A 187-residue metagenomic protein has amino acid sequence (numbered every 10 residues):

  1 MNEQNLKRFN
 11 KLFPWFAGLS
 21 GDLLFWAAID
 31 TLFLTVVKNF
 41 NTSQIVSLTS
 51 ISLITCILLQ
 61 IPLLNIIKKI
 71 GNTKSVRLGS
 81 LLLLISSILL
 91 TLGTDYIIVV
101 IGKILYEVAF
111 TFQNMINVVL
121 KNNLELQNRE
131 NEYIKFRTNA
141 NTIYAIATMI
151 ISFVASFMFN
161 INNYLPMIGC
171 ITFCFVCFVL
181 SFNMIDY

Functional and structural regions predicted by a protein language model:
N2-L58: Helix-loop boundary and gating motifs at the non-cytosolic
W15, I97-Y106: Paired small-residue
V36, K68, A147-C170: Transmembrane alpha-helix termini and helix-breaking/packing motifs in multi-pass membrane transporters
L59-G71, F159: Helix-to-loop junctions at the C-terminal end of transmembrane segments in multipass secondary transporters
L81-D95, V99: C-terminal ends and interior cores of transmembrane alpha-helices in multi-pass membrane transporters/permeases
G102-Y144: Cytoplasmic helix-loop-helix junction between adjacent transmembrane helices in 12-TM secondary transporters
L165-N183: Symmetry-related core transmembrane helices of the 12-TM Major Facilitator Superfamily/SLC fold
